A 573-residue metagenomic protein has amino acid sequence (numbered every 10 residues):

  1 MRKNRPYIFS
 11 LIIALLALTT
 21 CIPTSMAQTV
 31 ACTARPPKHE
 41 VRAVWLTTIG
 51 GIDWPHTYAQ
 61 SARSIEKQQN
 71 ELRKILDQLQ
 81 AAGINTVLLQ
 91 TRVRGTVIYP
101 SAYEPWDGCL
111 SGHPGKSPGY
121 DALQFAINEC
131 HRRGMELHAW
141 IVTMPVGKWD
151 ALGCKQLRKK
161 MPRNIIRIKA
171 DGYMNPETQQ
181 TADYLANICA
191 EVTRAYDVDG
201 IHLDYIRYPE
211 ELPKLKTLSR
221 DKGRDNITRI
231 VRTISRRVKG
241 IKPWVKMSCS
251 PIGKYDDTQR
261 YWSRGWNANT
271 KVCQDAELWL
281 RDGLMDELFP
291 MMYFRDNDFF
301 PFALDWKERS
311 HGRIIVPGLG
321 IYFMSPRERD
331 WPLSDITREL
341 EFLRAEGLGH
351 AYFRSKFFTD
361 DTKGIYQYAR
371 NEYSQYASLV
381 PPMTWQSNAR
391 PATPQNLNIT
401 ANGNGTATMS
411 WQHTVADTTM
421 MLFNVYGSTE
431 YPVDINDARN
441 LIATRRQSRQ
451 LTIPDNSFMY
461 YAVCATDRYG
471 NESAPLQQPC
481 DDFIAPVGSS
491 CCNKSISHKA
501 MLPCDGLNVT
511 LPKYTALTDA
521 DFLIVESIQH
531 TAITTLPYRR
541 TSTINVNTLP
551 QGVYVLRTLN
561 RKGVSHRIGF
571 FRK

Functional and structural regions predicted by a protein language model:
H39-V41, W45-N70, H138-A195: Active-site-adjacent "subsite" loops/lids of carbohydrate-active enzymes
N70-T96, A195-V198: Catalytic domains of carbohydrate-active enzymes, especially glycoside hydrolases
E136-K148, H202, G223-N269, I315-G318 (+1 more regions): Aromatic-lined carbohydrate-recognition surfaces of secreted/lumenal glycan-active proteins
A276-E277, R281-F299, V316-S387: Substrate-binding cleft of secreted/luminal carbohydrate-active enzymes
Y368-D417, G470-P486: Pro/Thr/Ser/Gly-rich low-complexity, intrinsically disordered linker/stalk tracts
L422-N456: Recognizes extended acidic, P/S/T-rich segments that occur within or adjacent to Ig-like beta-sandwich modules
I453-E472: Beta-strand-rich modules
V487, C491-C492, V509-P512, Q551-K573: C-terminal tail/sorting-segment detector
